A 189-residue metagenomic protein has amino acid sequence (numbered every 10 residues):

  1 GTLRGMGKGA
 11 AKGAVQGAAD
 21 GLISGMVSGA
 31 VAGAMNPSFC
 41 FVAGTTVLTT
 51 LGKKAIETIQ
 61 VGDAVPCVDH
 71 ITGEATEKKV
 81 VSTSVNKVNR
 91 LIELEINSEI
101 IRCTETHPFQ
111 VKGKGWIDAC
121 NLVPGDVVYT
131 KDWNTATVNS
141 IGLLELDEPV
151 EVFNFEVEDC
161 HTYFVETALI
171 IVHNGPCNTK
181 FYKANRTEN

Functional and structural regions predicted by a protein language model:
G1-S38, F155: Hydrophobic, membrane-inserting alpha-helical segments
G33-T187: HINT superfamily self-processing domains
